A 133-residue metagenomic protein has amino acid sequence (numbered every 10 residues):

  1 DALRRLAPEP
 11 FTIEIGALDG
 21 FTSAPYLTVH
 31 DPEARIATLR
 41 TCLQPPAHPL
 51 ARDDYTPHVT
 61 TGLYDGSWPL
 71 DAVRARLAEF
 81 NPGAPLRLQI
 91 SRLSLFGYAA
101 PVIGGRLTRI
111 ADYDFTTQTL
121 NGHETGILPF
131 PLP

Functional and structural regions predicted by a protein language model:
D1-P133: Enzymes that process phosphate groups on RNA ends and nucleotide/triphosphate substrates
